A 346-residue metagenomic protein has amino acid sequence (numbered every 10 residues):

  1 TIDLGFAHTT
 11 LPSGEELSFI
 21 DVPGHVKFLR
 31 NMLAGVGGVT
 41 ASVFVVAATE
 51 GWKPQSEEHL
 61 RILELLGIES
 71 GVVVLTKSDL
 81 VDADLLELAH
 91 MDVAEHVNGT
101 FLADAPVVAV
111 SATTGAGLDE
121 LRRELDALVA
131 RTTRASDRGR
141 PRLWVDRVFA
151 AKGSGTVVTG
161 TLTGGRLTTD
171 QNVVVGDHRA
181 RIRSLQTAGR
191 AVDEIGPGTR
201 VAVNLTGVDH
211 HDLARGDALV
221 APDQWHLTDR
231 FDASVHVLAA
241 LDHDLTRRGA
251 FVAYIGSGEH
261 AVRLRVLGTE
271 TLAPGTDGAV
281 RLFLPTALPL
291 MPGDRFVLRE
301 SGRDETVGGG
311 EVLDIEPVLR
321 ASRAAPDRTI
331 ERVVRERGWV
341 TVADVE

Functional and structural regions predicted by a protein language model:
T1, H8-L11, L33-G35, E64 (+12 more regions): Replace "in large, NTP-powered and nucleic-acid-processing enzymes" with "in large, NTP-powered factors and other
T1-D3, L11-S18, G38-V46, V72 (+4 more regions): Helix-rich terminal scaffold detector
E16, V22-F28, V36-L88: Conserved Switch II/interswitch segment of TRAFAC-class P-loop GTPases
H25-V26, T49-K53, I68, K77-D82 (+5 more regions): Conserved nucleotide-binding/hydrolysis micro-motifs of P-loop NTPases
R30, A34, F44, P54-R61 (+11 more regions): Solvent-exposed alpha-helical segments within well-ordered globular domains of core cellular machineries
S78, E95-L241: Conserved catalytic-core segments of large NTP-driven translation/proteostasis enzymes
V81-L85, E95, V107, V208-E346: C-terminal effector modules of nucleic-acid-centric enzymes and ribosome-associated factors
